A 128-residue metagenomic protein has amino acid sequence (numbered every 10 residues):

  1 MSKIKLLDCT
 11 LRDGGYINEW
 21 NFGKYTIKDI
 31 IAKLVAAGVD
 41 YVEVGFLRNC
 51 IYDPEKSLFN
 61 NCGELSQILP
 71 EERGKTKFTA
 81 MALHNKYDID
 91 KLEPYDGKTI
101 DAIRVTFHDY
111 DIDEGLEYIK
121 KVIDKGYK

Functional and structural regions predicted by a protein language model:
M1-E19, K75, G97-K98, K128: N-terminal small/glycine-rich loop or linker at the start of catalytic domains across soluble metabolic enzymes
S2-C9, I31-R48: N-terminal glycine-rich anion-binding loops that anchor highly charged ligand groups
C9-K28, K77-D88, R104-D109: Active-site mouth loops of central-metabolism enzymes
G38-V39, I100, Y127: A structural motif
D40-I68, R104-D113: Glycine-rich, proline-tolerant flexible connector loops at the mouths of alpha/beta enzymes
Y52-A80, K120-K128: Alpha-helix-loop-beta-strand connector modules within alpha/beta enzyme cores
D88-D96, G115-Y118: Distinct, well-ordered alpha-helical segments
